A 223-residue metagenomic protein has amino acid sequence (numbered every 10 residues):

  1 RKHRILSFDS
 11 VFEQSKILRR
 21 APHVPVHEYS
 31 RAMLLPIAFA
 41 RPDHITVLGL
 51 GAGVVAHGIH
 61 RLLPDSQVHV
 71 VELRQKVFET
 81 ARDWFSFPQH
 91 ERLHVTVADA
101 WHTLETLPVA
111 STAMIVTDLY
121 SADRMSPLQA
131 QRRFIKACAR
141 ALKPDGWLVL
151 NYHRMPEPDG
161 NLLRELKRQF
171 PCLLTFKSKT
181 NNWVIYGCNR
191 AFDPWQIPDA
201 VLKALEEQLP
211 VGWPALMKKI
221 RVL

Functional and structural regions predicted by a protein language model:
R1-I5, E13-H23, K179-L223: SAM/dcSAM-binding transferase cores
I5-S7, T46: Short, conserved beta-strand segments within well-ordered enzyme catalytic domains that often line or immediately flank
S7-S10, M33: Conserved class I S-adenosyl-L-methionine
V11-S15, Y120-D123, L148: A short, flexible beta-alpha/helix-coil linker loop
V24-R140, K167: The AdoMet/dcAdoMet-binding core of the Class I SAM-like
D65-Q67, H90-R92, D145, F170-C172 (+2 more regions): A generic structural signal for alpha->beta connector loops
R132-Q196: C-terminal substrate-binding/active-site "lid" region of AdoMet-derived donor-dependent transferases
